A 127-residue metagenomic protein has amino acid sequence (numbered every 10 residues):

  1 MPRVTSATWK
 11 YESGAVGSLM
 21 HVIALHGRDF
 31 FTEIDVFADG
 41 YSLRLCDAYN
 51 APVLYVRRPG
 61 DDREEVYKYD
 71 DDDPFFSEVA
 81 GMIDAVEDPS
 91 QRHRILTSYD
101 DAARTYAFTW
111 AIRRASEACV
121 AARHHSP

Functional and structural regions predicted by a protein language model:
M1-N50, V79-P89: Contiguous beta-strand/loop segments that form the cofactor/metal-binding neighborhood of enzyme cores
E12, G81-P127: C-terminal helix-rich "cap/oligomerization" subdomain common to oxidoreductases
G17-L19, R63-E65, I95: Short beta-strand segments
R28-E33, L54-P59, E65: A short, polar/proline- and glycine-enriched secondary-structure boundary/capping micro-motif
F31, P74-S77, A107: Generic recognition of short, well-ordered alpha-helical interface segments
S42-R44, D61-E64: Short, surface-exposed beta-strand/loop "edge" segments at domain boundaries and coil↔beta transitions
E65-Y69, R123-H124: Generic detection of short hydrophobic beta-strand segments and adjacent strand-loop junctions
K68-A80, T97: Active-site loop of classical SDR/Rossmann-like NAD(P)-dependent oxidoreductases, centered on the catalytic Tyr-X3-Lys
